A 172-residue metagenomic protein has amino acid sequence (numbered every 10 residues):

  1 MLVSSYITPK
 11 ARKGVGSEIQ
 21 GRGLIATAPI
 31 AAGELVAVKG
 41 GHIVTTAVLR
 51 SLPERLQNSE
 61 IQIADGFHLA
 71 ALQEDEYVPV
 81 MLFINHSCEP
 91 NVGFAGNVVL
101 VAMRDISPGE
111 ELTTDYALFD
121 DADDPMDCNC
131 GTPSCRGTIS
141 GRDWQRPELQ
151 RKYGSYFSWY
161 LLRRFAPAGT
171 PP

Functional and structural regions predicted by a protein language model:
L2-V92: Catalytic cores of histone-lysine modification enzymes
H86-P172: C-terminal SET catalytic tail plus cysteine-rich post-SET Zn-binding segment of SAM-dependent SET-domain
